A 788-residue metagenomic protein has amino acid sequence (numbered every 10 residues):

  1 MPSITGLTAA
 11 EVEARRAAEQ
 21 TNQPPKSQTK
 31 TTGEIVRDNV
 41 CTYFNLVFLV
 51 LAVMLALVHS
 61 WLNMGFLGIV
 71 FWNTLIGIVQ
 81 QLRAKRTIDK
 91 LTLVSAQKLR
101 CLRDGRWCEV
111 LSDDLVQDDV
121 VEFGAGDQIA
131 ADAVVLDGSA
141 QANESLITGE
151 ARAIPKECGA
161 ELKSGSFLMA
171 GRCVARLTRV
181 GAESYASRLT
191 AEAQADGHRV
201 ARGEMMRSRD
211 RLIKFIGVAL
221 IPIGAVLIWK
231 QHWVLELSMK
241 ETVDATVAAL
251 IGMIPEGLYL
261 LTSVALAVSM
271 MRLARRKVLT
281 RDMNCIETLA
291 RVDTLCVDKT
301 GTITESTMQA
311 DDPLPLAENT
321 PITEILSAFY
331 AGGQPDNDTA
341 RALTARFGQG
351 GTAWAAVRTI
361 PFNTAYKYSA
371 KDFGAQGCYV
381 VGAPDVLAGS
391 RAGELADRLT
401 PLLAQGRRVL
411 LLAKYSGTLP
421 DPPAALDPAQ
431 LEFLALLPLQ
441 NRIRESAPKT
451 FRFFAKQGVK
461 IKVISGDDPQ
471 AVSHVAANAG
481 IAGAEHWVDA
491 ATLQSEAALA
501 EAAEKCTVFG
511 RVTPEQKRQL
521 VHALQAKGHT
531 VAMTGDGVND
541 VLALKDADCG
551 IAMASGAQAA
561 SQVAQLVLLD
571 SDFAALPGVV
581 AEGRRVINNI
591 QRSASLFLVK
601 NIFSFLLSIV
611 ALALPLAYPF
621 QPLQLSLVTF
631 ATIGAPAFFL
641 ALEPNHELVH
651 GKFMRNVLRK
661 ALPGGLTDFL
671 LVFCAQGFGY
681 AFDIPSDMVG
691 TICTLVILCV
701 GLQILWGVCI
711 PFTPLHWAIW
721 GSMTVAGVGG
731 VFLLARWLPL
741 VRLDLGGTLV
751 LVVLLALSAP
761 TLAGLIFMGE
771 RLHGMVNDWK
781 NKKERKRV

Functional and structural regions predicted by a protein language model:
P2-G6, A10, R16-S27, T74 (+3 more regions): Actuator/coupling domain of P-type ATPases
T21-C101, W107, R211, F215 (+2 more regions): Transmembrane helix-loop-helix hairpins at the membrane interface
L46-G68, V218-I254, V268-K277, I602-P622 (+2 more regions): Helix-interface capping motifs at the ends of transmembrane segments in multi-pass membrane proteins
T92-E109, V116, V278-V297: Membrane-cytosol interface motif
A96-D210, L493-A503, T507, R511: Cytosolic catalytic regions of P-type ion-transporting ATPases
L227, L258, L266, G483-A532 (+3 more regions): Membrane-embedded transport module
R291-E432, L439, R452-F453, I461-S473 (+4 more regions): Cytosolic catalytic regions of ATP/NTP-dependent phosphoryl-transfer enzymes
